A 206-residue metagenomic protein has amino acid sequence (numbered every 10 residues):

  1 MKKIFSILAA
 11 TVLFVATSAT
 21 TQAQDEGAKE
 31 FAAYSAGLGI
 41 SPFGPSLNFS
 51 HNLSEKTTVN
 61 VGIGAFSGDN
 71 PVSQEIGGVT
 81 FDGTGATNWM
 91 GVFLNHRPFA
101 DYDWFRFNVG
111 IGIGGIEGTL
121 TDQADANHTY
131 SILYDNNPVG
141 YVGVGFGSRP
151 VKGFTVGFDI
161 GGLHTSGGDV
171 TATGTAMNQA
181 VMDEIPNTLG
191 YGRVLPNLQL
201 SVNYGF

Functional and structural regions predicted by a protein language model:
M1-K29, F206: Cleavable N-terminal export/targeting peptides
V15-S18, D69-N70, G167: A short hydrophobic/aromatic micro-motif that marks alpha-helical segments and, especially, helix-coil
E26-P45, V59-F66: Transmembrane beta-strand segments that form the barrel wall of outer-membrane beta-barrel proteins
K29-F31, L38-P42, G83-W89, L133-V139 (+1 more regions): Transmembrane beta-barrel outer-membrane domains
L47-F49: A short acidic, amphipathic alpha-helical/loop segment
H51-V156, Q199-Y204: Gram-negative (and chloroplast) outer-membrane scaffold detector with strong preference for beta-barrel transmembrane
P150-F206: Predominantly the C-terminal beta-signal and adjacent terminal strand-loop region of outer-membrane beta-barrel
